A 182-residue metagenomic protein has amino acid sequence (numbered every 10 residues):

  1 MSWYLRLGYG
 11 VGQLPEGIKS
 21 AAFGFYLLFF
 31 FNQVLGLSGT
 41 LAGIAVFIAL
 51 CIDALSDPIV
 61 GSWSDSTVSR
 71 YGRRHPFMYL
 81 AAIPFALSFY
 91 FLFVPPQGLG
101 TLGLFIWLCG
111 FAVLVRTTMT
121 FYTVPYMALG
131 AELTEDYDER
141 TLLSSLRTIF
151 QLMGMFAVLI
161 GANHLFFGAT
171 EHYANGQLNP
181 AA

Functional and structural regions predicted by a protein language model:
M1-A182: Membrane-embedded alpha-helical bundles of multi-pass transporters/translocases, especially carrier/permease families
